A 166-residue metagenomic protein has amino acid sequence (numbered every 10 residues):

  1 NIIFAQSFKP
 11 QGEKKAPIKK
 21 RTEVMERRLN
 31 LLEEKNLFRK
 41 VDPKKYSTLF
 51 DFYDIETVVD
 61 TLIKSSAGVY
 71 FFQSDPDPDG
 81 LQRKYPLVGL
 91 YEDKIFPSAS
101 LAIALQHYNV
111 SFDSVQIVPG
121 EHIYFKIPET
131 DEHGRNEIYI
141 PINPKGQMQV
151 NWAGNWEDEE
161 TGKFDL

Functional and structural regions predicted by a protein language model:
N1-Q149, A153-E157, T161: Non-transmembrane functional regions of envelope-associated proteins
K163-L166: A Trp-anchored, charged/polar loop motif used as the substrate-binding/catalytic surface of acyl/ester-handling
